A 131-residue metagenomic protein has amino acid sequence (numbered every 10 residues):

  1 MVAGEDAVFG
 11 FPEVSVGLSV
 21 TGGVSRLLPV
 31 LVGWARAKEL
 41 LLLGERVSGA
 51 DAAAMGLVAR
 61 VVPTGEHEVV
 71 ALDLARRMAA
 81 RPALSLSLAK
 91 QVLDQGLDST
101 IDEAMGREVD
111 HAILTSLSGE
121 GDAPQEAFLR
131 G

Functional and structural regions predicted by a protein language model:
M1-L86: Crotonase-fold acyl-CoA enzyme core
G44-G49, V69, D73-R76, A80-G131: C-terminal alpha-helix plus adjacent terminal tail
